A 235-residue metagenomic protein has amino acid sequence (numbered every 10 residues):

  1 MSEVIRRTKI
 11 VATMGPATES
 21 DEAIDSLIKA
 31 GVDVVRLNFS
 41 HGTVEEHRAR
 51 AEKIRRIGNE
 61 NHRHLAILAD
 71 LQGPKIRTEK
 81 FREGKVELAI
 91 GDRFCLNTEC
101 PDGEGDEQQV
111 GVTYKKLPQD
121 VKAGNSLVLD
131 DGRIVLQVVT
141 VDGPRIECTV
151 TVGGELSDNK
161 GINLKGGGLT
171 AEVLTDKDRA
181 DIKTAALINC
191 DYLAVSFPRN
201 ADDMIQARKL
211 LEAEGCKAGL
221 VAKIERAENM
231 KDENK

Functional and structural regions predicted by a protein language model:
M1-K235: Non-catalytic helical/linker scaffolds that mediate oligomerization, partner binding, and domain coupling around large
